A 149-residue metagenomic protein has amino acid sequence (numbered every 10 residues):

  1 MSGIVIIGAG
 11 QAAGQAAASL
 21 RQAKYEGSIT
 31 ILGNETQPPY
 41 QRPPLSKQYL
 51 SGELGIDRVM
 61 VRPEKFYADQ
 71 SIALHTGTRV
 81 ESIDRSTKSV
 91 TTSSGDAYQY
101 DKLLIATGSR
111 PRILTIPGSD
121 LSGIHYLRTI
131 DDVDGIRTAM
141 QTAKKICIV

Functional and structural regions predicted by a protein language model:
M1-V5, M60-C147: FAD-binding core/adjacent interface of flavoenzyme oxidoreductases
S2-A73: Beta1-alpha1 glycine-rich phosphate/pyrophosphate-binding loop at the start of Rossmann-like nucleotide-binding domains
E26, I148-V149: Short helix-terminating capping/connector loops at secondary-structure junctions
